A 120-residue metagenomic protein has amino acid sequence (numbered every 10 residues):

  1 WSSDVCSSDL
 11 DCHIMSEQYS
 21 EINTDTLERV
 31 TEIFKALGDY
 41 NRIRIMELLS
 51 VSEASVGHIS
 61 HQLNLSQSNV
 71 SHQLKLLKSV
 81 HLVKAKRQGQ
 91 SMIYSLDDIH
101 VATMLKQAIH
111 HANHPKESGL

Functional and structural regions predicted by a protein language model:
W1-S7: Short, small-residue-biased leader/transition segments that mark boundaries at the very start of proteins
S8-R29, D98-L120: Amphipathic alpha-helical dimerization/coiled-coil segments that flank or bridge DNA-binding/regulatory modules
Y19, K84-A85: Short secondary-structure boundary/capping segments
D25-S68, H81, Q88, M92-I99: N-terminal helix-turn-helix DNA-binding core of bacterial DNA-binding proteins
Q73: Residues within the DNA-recognition helix of helix-turn-helix
L76: Alpha-helical DNA-recognition elements
